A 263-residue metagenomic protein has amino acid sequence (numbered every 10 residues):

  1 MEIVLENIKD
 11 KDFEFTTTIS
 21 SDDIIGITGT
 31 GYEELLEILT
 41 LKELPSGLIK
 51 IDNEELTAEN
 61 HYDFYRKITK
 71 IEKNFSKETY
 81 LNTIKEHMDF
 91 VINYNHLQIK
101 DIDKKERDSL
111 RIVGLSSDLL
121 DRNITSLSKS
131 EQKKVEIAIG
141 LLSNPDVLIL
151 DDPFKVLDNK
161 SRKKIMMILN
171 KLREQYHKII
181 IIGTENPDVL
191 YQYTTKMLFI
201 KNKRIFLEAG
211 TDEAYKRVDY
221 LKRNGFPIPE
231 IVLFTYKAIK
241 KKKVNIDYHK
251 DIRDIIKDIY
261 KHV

Functional and structural regions predicted by a protein language model:
L48-D63: ABC ATPase NBD Q-loop/coupling interface
N74, Y80-N95: Q-loop/switch helix immediately C-terminal to the Walker
D101-L119: Conserved ABC ATPase "signature" region
I137: Hydrophobic anchor residue at the start of the ABC signature
G183-E185: H-loop/switch region of ABC-family ATPase nucleotide-binding domains
R204-I228: Conserved beta-strand-loop-alpha-helix hinge in the C-terminal portion of ABC ATPase nucleotide-binding domains
L221-V263: ABC ATPase nucleotide-binding domains
